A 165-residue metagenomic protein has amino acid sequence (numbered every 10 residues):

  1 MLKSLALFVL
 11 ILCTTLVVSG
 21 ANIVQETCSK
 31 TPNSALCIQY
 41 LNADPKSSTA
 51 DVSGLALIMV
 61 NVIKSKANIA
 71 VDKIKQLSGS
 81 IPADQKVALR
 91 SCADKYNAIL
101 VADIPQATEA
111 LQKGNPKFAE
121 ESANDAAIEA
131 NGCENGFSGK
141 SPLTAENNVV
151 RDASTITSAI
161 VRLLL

Functional and structural regions predicted by a protein language model:
M1-N22: Terminal membrane/secretory targeting segments in land-plant proteins
S19-L165: Folded extracytoplasmic luminal domains of secretory or organellar precursors
